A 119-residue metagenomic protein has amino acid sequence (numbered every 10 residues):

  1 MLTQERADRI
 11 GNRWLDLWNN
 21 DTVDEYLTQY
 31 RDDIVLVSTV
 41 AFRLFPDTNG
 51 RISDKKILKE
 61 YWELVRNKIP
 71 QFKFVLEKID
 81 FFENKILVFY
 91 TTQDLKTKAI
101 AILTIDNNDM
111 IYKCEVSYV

Functional and structural regions predicted by a protein language model:
M1-G11, F42-N49, F72-F74, T104: Charged, low-complexity, helix/coiled-coil-prone segments
M1-T28, D32: Short, low-complexity N-terminal intrinsically disordered segments enriched in polar/charged residues
T3, T22, T28, T39 (+4 more regions): Residue-identity detector for threonine
R31-E77: A solvent-exposed, acidic/Ser-Thr-rich amphipathic alpha-helical stretch
K59, V65-V119: A beta-strand edge to alpha-helix "cap/lid" segment located at domain peripheries
